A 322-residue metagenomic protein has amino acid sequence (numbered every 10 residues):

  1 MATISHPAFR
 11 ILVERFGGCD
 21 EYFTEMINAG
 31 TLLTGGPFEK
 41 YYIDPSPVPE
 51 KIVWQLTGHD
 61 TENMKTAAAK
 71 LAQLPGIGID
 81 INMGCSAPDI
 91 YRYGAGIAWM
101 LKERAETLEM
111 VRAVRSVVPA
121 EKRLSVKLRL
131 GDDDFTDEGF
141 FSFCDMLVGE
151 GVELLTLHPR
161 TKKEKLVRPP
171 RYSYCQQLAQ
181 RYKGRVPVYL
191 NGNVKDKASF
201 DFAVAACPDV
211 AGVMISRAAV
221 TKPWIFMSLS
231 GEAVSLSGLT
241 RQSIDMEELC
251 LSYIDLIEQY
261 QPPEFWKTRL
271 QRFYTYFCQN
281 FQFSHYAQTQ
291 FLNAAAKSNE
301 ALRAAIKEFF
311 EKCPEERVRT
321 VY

Functional and structural regions predicted by a protein language model:
M1-Y322: Flavin-dependent oxidoreductase catalytic cores
